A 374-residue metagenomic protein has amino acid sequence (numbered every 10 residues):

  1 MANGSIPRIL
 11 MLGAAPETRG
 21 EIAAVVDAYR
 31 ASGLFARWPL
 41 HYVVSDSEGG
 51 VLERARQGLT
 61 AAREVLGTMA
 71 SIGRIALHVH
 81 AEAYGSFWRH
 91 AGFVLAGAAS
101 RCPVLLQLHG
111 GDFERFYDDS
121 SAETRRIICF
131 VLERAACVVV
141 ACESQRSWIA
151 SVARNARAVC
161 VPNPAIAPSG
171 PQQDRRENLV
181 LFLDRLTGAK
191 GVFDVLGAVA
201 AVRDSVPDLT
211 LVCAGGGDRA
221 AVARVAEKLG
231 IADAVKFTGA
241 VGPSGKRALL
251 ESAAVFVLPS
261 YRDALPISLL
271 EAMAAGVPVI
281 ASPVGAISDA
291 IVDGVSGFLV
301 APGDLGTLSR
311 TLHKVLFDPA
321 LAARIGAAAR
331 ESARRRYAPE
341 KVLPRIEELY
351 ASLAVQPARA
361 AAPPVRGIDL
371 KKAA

Functional and structural regions predicted by a protein language model:
L10-M11, A165, P171-R203, V212-A214: Conserved donor-binding/catalytic core segment of Leloir-type glycosyltransferases
V44-E48, L183, T210-A223, G239-A240: Glycosyltransferase donor-sugar binding loop
I127-G170: Donor nucleotide-sugar binding/catalytic pocket of nucleotide-sugar-dependent glycosyltransferases
A223-V241: Nucleotide-activated donor-binding/catalytic signature segment of Leloir-type glycosyltransferases, i.e., the conserved
A240-V241, A248-A253: Short alpha-helical donor nucleotide-sugar binding micro-motif in glycosyltransferases
Y261: Aromatic "clamp/platform" in nucleotide-sugar-dependent glycosyltransferases that forms part of the donor/acceptor
P278-A281: Short hydrophobic beta-strand element within catalytic cores of glycosyltransferases and related nucleotide-activated
D293-G294, F298-L305, K314-P319: Conserved acidic donor-binding segment of nucleotide-sugar-dependent glycosyltransferases
